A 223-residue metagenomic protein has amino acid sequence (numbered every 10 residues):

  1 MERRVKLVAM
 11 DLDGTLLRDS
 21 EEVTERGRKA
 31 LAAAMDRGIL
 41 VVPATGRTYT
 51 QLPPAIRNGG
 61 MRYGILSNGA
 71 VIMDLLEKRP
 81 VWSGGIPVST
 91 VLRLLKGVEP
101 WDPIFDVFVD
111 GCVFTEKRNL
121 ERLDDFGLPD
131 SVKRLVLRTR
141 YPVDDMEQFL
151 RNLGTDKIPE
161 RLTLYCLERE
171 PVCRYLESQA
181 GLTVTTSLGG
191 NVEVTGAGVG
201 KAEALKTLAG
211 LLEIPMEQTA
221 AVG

Functional and structural regions predicted by a protein language model:
E2-V5, M216: Phosphate-coordination loops involved in phosphoryl transfer and adenosine-cofactor binding
R4-S20, L94: Asp-based phosphoryl-transfer active-site loop
V8-M10, G14, A34, V41 (+2 more regions): Hydrophobic packing within well-folded, soluble alpha/beta domains
D13, G69, L167: Flexible loop residues that form catalytic and substrate-binding hotspots at small-molecule/glycan-binding clefts
L16, V23, I65, V194 (+1 more regions): Conserved SAM-binding loop
E22, T50-Q51, S89, E170-P171 (+1 more regions): Short alpha-helical
E25-L128: Active-site phosphate-binding/coordination module
G97, W101-I104, F108-V222: Conserved acidic, metal-coordinating active-site core of Asp-based, Mg2+-dependent phosphoryl-transfer enzymes
